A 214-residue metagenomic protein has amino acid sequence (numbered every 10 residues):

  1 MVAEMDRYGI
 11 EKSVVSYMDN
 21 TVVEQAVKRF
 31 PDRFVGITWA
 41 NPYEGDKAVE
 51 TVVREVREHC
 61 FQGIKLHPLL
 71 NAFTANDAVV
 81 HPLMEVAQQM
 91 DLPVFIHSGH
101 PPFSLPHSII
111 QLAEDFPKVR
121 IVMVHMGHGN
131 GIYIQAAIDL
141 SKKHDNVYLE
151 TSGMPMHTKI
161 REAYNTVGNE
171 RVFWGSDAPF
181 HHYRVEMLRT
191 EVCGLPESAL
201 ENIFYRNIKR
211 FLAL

Functional and structural regions predicted by a protein language model:
M1-K12, N169-R171, R184-L214: Mid-to-C-terminal alpha-helical segments outside catalytic/metal-binding sites
M5, S13, V23, G36 (+7 more regions): Divalent metal-coordination and catalytic microenvironments
M5, V27-P31, V56, A113-E114 (+2 more regions): N-terminal cationic-hydrophobic initiation segments that often serve targeting/anchoring roles
E11-K12, D19-F95, K143, V147: Active-site gating/metal-coordination segments in enzymes
S16, I37-W39, K65-H67, F95-H97 (+4 more regions): A cross-family glycoside hydrolase active-site/sugar-binding cleft signature
D19, P42, P68-L70, H100-P102 (+3 more regions): Active-site-proximal loop/turn and secondary-structure-junction residues that shape catalytic pockets, frequently
G45-E50, T74, G131-I134, K159-I160 (+1 more regions): Short, charged, surface-exposed secondary-structure boundary motifs
N76-W174: Catalytic pocket-lining loop regions of alpha/beta-barrel enzymes, especially the amidohydrolase/enolase/GH5 lineages
